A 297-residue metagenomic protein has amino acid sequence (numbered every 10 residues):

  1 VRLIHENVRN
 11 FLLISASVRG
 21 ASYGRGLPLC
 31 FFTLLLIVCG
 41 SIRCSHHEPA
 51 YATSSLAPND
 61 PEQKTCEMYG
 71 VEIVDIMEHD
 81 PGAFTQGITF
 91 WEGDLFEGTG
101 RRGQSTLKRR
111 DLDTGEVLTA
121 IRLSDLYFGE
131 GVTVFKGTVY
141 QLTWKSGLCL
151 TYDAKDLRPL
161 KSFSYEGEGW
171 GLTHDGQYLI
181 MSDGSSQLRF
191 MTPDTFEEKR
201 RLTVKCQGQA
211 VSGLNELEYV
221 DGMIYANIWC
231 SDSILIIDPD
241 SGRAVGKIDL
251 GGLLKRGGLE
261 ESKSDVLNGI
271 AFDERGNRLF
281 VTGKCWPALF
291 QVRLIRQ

Functional and structural regions predicted by a protein language model:
P61-P81, T114-G115: A short helix->beta-strand "capping" segment at the edge of beta-propeller domains
V74-T106, R122, L126-T133: Beta-strand-rich domains and repeat architectures in extracellular enzymes and scaffolds, especially beta-propellers
I76-P81, I121-D125, K161-E166, T203-Q209 (+2 more regions): Surface loop/turn motifs at the tips and blade-to-blade linkers of beta-strand repeat domains
T85, L214, S262-A271: Signature of short aromatic-glycine-proline-rich micro-motifs recurring in repeat-based ectodomains
F90-E92, V134-K136, H174-G176, Y219-D221 (+1 more regions): Residue-level detector of Asp-centered blade-edge/turn motifs that repeat once per structural unit in beta-propeller
F96-R102, V139-S146, M181-S185, A226-C230 (+1 more regions): Conserved beta-strand positions in repeat-built beta-propeller and related beta-rich domains
D111-T114, D153-D156, P193-F196, P239-G242 (+1 more regions): Short loop/turn segments that connect beta-strands within beta-propeller blades
G115-W144, L148-L150, P159, F163-S164: Blade-loop segments of beta-propeller domains
